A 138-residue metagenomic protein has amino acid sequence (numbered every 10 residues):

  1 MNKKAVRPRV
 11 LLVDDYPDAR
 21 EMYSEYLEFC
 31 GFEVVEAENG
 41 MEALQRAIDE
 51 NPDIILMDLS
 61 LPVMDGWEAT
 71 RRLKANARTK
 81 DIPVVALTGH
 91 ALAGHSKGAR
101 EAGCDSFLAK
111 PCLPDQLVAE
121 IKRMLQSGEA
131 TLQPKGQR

Functional and structural regions predicted by a protein language model:
E21-F29: Charged docking surfaces used in two-component/phosphorelay signaling
G31-E38, R46: Short hydrophobic/Thr-rich beta-strand motif most characteristic of the beta2 strand and flanking loop of CheY-like
E50-L56, L61: Active-site beta3 strand of CheY-like receiver
P62, K80, L92: The feature encodes the CheY-like receiver
C112-I121: C-terminal output helix
